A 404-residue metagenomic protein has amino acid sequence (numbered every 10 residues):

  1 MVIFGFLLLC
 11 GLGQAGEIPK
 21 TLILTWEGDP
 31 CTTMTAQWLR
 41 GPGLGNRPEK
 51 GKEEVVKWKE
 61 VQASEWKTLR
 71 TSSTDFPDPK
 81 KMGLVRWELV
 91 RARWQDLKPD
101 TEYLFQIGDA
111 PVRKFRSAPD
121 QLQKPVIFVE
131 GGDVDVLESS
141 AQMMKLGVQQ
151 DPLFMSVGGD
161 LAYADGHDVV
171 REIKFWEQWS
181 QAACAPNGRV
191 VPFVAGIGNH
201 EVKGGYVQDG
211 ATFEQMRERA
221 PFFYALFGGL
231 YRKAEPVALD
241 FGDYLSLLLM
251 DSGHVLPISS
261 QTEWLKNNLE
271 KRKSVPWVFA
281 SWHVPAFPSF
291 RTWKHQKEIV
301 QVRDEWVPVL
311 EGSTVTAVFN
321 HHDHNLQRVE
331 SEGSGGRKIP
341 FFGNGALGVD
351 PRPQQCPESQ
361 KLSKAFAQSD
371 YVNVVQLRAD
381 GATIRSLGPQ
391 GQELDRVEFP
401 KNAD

Functional and structural regions predicted by a protein language model:
M1-G11: Bacterial N-terminal signal peptides
Q14-E130, Q149, Q368, V374-D404: Acidic, histidine-bearing metal-coordination/catalytic regions of metal-dependent phosphoesterases
E49, E65-L89, P125-S140, D165-G166 (+4 more regions): Acidic/histidine-rich helix-loop elements that form or flank divalent-metal/phosphate-binding sites at the catalytic
E88-R93, P99-R116, R171-W277, W293-K297 (+3 more regions): Extended active-site neighborhood of metal-dependent phosphoesterases/phosphodiesterases
A110-D165, V169: An acidic-aromatic substrate-binding cleft motif
P119-D135, Q261-V300, L394: Mobile, glycine- and charge-enriched loop segments and immediately flanking short secondary-structure elements within
F128-E130, M155-V157, A195-G196, A280 (+1 more regions): Residue-level marker for buried hydrophobic side chains located in beta-strands that build the well-ordered beta-sheet
D133, G159-D160, G198-N199, M250 (+2 more regions): Active-site glycine-centered loops adjacent to acidic/histidine catalytic or metal-binding residues that shape
